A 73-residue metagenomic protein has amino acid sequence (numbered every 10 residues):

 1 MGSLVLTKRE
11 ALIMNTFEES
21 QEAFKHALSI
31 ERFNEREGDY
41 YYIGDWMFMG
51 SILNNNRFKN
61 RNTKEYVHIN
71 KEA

Functional and structural regions predicted by a protein language model:
G2-R32: Mixed-charge, Lys/Arg-enriched low-complexity segments
E22-A73: Acidic, low-complexity, intrinsically disordered interaction modules
